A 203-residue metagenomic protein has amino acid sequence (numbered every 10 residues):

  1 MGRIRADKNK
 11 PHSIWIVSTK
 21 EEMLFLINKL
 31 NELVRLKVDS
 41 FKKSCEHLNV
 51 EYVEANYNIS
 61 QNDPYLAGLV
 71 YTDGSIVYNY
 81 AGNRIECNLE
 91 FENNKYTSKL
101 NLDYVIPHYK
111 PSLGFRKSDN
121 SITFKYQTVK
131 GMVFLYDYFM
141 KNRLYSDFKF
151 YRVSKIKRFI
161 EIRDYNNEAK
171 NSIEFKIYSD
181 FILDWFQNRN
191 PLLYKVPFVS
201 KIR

Functional and structural regions predicted by a protein language model:
M1-R203: Internal intein/HINT superfamily modules and their associated LAGLIDADG
